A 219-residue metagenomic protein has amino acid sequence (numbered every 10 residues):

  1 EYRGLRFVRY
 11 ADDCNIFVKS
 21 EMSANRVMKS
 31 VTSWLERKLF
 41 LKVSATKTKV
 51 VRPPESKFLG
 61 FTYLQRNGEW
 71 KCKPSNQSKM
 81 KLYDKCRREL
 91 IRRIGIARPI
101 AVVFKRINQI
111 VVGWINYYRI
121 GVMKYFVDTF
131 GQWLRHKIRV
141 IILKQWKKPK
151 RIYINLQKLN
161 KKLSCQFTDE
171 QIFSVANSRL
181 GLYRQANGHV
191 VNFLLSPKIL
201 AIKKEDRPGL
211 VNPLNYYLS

Functional and structural regions predicted by a protein language model:
E1-S219: Non-catalytic terminal/accessory segments
